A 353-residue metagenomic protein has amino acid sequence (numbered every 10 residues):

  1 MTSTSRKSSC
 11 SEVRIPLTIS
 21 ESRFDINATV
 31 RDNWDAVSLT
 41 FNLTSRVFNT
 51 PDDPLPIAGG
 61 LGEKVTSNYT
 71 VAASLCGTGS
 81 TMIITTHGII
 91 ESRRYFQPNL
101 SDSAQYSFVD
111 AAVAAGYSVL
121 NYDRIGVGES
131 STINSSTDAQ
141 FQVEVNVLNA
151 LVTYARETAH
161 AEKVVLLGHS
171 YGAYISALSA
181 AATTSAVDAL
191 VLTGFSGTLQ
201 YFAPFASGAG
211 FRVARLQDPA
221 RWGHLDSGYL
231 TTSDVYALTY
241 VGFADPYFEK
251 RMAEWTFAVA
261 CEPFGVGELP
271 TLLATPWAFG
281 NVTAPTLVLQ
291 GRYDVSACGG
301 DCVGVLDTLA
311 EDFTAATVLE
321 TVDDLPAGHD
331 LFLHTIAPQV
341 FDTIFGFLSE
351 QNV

Functional and structural regions predicted by a protein language model:
T2-T78: N-terminal cap/lid segment of alpha/beta-hydrolase-fold proteins
P54-L55, F205-D301: Alpha/beta-hydrolase
T78-Y117: Short, surface-exposed "cap/lid" segments of acyl-processing enzymes
R94-Y95, D123-D138, H329-D330: Glycine-rich "HGGG/HGxG" loop immediately N-terminal to the catalytic nucleophile of the alpha/beta-hydrolase
T137-A159: Alpha/beta-hydrolase active-site loop
E162-T198: Conserved hydrolase catalytic core segment
R292-V322, A327: Conserved loop-alpha-helix segment in the C-terminal half of the alpha/beta-hydrolase fold that carries the catalytic
V318-V353: Catalytic active-site module of serine/aspartate enzymes centered on a nucleophile-bearing elbow/loop
